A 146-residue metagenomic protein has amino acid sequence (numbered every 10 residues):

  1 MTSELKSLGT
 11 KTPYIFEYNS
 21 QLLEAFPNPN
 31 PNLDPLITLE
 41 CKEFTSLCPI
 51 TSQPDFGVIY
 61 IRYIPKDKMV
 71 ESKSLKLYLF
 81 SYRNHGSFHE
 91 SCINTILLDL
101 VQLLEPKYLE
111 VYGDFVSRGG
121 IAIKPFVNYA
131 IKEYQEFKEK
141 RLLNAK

Functional and structural regions predicted by a protein language model:
M1-K146: N-terminal intrinsically disordered, cationic/polar leader segments that include organellar targeting peptides
